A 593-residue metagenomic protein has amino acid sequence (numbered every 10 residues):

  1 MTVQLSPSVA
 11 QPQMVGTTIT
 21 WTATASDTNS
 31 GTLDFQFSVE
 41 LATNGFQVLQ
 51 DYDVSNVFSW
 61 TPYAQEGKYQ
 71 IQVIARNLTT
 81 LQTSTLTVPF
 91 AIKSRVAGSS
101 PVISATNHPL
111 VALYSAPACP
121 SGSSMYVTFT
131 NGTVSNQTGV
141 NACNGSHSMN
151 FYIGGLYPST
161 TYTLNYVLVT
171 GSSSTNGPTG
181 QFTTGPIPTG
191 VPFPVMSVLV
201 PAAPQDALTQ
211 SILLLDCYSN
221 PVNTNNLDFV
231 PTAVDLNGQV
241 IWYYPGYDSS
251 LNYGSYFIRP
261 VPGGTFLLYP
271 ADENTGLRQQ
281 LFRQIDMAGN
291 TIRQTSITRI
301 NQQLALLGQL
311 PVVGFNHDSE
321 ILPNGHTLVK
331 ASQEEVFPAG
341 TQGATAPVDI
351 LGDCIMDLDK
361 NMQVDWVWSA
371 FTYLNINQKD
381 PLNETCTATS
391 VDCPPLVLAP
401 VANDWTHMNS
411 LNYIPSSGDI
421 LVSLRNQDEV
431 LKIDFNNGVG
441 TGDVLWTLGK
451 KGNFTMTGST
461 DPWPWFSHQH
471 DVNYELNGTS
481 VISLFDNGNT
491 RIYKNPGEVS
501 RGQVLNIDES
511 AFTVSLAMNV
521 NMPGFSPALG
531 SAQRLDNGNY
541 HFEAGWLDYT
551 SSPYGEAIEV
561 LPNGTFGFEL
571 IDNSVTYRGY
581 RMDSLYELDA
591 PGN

Functional and structural regions predicted by a protein language model:
T17-A25, V111-L113: A short beta-strand segment in extracellular, disulfide-stabilized domains
A23-N29, N77, A116-S121: Extracellular acidic, Ser/Thr/Pro-rich low-complexity tracts
N29-Q36: Solvent-exposed loop segments of extracellular immunoglobulin-like
V48-S55, G139-S146: Short beta-strand segments within Ig-like beta-sandwich modules, predominantly Fibronectin type-III
P62-K68, I153-T161: Surface-exposed, short loops/turns at beta-strand junctions within beta-sandwich domains
R76-Q82, V169-S173: Short, solvent-exposed loop/turn segments at the edges of extracellular beta-sandwich modules
S94-L113, A118-F129, T161, V167-N593: Histidine-/acidic-rich catalytic cores in large beta-rich domains
